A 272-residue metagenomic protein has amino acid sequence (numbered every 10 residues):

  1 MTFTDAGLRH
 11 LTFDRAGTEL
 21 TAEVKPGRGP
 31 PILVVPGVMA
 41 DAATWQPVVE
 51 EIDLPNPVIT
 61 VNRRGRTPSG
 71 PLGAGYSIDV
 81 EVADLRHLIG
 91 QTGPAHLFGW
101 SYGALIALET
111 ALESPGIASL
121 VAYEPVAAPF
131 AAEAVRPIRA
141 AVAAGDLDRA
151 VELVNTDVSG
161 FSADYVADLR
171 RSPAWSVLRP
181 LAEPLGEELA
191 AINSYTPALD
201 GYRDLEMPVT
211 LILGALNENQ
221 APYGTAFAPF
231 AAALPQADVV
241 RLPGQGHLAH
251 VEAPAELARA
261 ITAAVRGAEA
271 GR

Functional and structural regions predicted by a protein language model:
T2-A74, V265: Conserved HGGG/HGGXW glycine-rich cap/lid loop of the alpha/beta-hydrolase fold
G7, P173-A198, L216: Hydrophobic, aromatic-rich cap/lid helix
P47-E50, I59-F98, Y102, R259: Active-site loop/oxyanion-hole signature of alpha/beta-hydrolase fold enzymes
P94-P129: Conserved hydrolase catalytic core segment
D148-G186: Conserved alpha/beta-hydrolase catalytic His-Asp/Glu region
V209-Q245: Conserved loop-alpha-helix segment in the C-terminal half of the alpha/beta-hydrolase fold that carries the catalytic
L242-P254: Catalytic histidine-centered segment of alpha/beta-hydrolase-like enzymes
V251-A263: Post-His helix in hydrolase/transferase enzymes
